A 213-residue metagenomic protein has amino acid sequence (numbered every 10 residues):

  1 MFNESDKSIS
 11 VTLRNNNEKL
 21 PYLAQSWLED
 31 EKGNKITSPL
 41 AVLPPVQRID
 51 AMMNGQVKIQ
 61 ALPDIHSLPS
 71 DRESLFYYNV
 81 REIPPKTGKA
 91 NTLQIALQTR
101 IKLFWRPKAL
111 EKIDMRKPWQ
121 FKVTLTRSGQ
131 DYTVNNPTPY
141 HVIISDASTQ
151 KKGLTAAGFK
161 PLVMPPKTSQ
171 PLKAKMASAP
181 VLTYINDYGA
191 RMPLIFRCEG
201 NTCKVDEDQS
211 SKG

Functional and structural regions predicted by a protein language model:
M1-N16, I113-T126: Beta-sheet-dominated interaction scaffolds and their linkers
D6-S8, P21, N54, E73-L75 (+1 more regions): Extracytoplasmic
I9-N15, I59, F76-R81, D131-N136: Buried hydrophobic-core signal for structured, non-transmembrane domains
N17-K35, P137-L154: Short acidic, flexible loop segments centered on an aromatic residue
S26-D30, A61-P63, E82, P107 (+4 more regions): A mature extracytoplasmic/lumenal domain signature
N34-L68, K152-P180: Intrinsically disordered, low-complexity Pro/Gly/Ser/Thr-rich segments with frequent PxxP/GP/PP motifs and embedded
D64-D114, A179-G213: Terminal connector regions
T126-G213: Intrinsically disordered, low-complexity segments enriched in serine, threonine, and glycine
